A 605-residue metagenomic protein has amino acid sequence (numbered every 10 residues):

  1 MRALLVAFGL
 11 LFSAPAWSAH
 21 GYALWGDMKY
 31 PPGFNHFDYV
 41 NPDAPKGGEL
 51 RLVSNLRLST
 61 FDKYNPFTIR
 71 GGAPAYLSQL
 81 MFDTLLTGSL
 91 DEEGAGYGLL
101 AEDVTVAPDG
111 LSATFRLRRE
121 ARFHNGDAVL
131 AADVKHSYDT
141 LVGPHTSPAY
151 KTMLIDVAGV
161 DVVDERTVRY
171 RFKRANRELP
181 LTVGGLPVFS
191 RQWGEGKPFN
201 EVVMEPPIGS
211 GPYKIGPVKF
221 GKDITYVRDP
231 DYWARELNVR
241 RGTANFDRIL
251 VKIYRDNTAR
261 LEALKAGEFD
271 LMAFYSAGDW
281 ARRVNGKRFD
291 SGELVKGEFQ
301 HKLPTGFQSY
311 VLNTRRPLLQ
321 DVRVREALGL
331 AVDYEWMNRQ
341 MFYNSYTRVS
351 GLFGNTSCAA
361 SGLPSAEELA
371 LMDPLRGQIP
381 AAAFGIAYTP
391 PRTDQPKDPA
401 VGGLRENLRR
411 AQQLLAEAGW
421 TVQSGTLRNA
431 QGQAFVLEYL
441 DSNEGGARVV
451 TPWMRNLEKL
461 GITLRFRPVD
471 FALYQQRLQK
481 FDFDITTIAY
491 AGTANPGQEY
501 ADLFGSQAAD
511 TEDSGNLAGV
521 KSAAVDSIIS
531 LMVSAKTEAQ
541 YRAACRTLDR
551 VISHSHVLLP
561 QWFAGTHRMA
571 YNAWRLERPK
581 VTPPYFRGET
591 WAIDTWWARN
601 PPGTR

Functional and structural regions predicted by a protein language model:
S18-D109, D139, T146, P206-I208: N-terminal lobe/hinge region of extracytoplasmic solute-binding protein
G21, S54-L56, Y76, K219-I224 (+5 more regions): Detector for C-terminal structural segments
Y30, V40-P45, I69-Y76, D103-S147 (+5 more regions): Aromatic- and charge-enriched surface segment that lines or borders ligand/interaction sites
H36, R57-Y76, Y97-L100, D127 (+5 more regions): A structural "hinge/loop" feature
G71, L77-E92, V183-R248, R255-A259 (+4 more regions): Gly/Pro-rich hinge or "lid" segments in bacterial periplasmic/extracellular proteins
R116, Y150-E195, S210-K219, P364-G377: Surface-exposed binding/hinge segments that line and control ligand-binding clefts or catalytic entry sites
R118, E201, A234-V284, E326 (+4 more regions): Ligand-site clamp/hinge motif
G159-V160, G216-V227, K252-R316, R323-A327 (+3 more regions): Extracellular/periplasmic solute-recognition and catalytic clefts
